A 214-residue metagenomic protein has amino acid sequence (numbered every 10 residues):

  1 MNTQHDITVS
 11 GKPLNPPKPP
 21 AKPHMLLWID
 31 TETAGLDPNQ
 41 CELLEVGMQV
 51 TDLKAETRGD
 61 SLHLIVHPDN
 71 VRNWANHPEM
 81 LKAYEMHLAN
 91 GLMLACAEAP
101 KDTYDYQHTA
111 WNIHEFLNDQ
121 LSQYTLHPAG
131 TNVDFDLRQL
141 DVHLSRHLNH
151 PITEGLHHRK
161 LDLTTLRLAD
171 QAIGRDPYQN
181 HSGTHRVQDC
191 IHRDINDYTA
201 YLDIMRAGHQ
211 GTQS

Functional and structural regions predicted by a protein language model:
M1-H24, W28: Non-catalytic pre-domain segments flanking phosphatase-related domains
P17, A21-L27, A34-G130: Conserved non-catalytic scaffold segment of RNase H-like nuclease domains
D30-E32, D136, D162, C190: Acidic active-site catalytic centers that drive phospho-/nucleotidyl reactions and related ester hydrolyses
D105, T109-I113, D136-L140, R159-D162: Amphipathic alpha-helical interface surfaces
N112-D119, R138, V142, L168 (+2 more regions): Residue-level signal for well-ordered alpha-helical scaffold segments within enzymatic catalytic domains
L117, D134-H157: Substrate-recognition/cap helix-loop segment adjacent to the acidic, metal-dependent catalytic center of Asp-based
Y124-D134, R138-Q139, G174-S214: Acidic, Mg2+-coordinating catalytic module of metal-dependent nucleases/exonucleases that use a two-metal-ion mechanism
E154-G174: Short, flexible loop segments at boundaries between secondary-structure elements
